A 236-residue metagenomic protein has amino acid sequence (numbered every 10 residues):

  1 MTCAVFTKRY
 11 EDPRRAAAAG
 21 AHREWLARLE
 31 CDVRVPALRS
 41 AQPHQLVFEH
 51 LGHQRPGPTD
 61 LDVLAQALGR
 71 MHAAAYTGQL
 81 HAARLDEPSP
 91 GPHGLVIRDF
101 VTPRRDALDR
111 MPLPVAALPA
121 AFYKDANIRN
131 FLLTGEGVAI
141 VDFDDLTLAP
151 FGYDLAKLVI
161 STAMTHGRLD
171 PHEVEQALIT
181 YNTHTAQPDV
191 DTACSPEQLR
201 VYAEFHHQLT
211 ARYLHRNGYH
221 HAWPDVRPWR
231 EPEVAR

Functional and structural regions predicted by a protein language model:
M1-T2, R110-Y153: Active-site acidic catalytic loop and adjacent metal/ATP-binding pocket of ATP-dependent phosphoryl transfer enzymes
C3-Q42, L46-V47, G52-A74: A conserved alpha-helical element in kinase catalytic cores
E11-P13, Q42-L46, G52, Y76-T77 (+6 more regions): Catalytic cores of nucleotide-enabled group-transfer and carboxylate-activating enzymes in metabolic and assembly-line
E30, L68, H72-Q79, P112 (+3 more regions): A general structural signal marking secondary-structure boundaries and capping sites
H53-E87, V101, R105-D106, M111-P112: Conserved kinase catalytic-core helix
L155-D189, A203-A222: Active-site activation/catalytic loop segments of kinase-like enzymes and analogous catalytic loops in related
C194-H206: Amphipathic alpha-helical protein-interaction segments enriched in hydrophobic
R227-R236: Regulatory N- and C-terminal appendages and interdomain linkers associated with kinase/kinase-like NTP transferase
